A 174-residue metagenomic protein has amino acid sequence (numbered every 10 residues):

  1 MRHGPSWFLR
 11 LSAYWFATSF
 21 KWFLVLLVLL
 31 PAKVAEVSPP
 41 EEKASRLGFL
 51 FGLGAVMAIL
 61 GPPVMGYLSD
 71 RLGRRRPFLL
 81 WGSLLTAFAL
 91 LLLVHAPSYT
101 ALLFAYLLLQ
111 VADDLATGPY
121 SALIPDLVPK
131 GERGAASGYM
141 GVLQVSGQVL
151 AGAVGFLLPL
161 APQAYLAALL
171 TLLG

Functional and structural regions predicted by a protein language model:
M1-A55: Helix-loop boundary and gating motifs at the non-cytosolic
F16, F20, A89-L92, T100-A116: Hydrophobic core of transmembrane alpha-helices in multi-pass small-molecule transporters, especially MFS/SLC-type
G54-I59, G134-F156: Glycine-rich segments within core transmembrane alpha-helices of 12-TM secondary carriers
S69-L84: Cytoplasmic membrane-interface "Motif A"-like loop-to-helix N-cap segments of 12-TM Major Facilitator Superfamily
G73, H95-T100: Helix-breaking motifs and short loop linkers at transmembrane-helix boundaries and internal kinks in secondary membrane
L80-P97: C-terminal ends and interior cores of transmembrane alpha-helices in multi-pass membrane transporters/permeases
L107-V142: Cytoplasmic helix-loop-helix junction between adjacent transmembrane helices in 12-TM secondary transporters
Q163-G174: Symmetry-related core transmembrane helices of the 12-TM Major Facilitator Superfamily/SLC fold
